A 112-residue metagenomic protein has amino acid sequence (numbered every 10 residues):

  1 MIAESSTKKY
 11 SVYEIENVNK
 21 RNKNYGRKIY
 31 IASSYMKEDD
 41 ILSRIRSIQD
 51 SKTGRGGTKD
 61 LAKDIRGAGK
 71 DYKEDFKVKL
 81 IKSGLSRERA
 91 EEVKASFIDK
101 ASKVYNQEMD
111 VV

Functional and structural regions predicted by a protein language model:
M1-K8, I29, L80, L85 (+4 more regions): Low-complexity, glycine/serine/proline-rich disordered segments that function as export/translocation leaders
A3-S5, R21-N22, A68-D71: A general structural signal for short secondary-structure junctions and capping/turn motifs
S6, E16-V18, A62, R66 (+2 more regions): Intrinsically disordered, low-complexity regions of eukaryotic proteins
K9-N24, D75-S83: General secondary-structure propensity
V12-N17, Y25-M36, A90: GIY-YIG nuclease signature motif recognition
Y35-R87: Conserved short loop/helix modules at catalytic or binding sites in compact beta-alpha or helix-hairpin-helix contexts
